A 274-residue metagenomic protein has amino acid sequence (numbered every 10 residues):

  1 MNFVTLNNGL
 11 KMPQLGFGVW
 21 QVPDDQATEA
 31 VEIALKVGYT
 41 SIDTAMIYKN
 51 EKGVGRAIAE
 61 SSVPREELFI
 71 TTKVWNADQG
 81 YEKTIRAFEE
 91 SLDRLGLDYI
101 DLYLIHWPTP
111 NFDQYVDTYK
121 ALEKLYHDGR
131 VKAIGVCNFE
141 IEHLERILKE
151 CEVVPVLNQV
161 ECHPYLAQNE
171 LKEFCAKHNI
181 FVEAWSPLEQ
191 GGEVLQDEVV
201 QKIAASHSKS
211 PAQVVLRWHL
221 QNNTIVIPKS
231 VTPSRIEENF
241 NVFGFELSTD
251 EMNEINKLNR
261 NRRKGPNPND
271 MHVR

Functional and structural regions predicted by a protein language model:
M1-L68, Q190, R274: N-terminal binding-site loop/beta-alpha segment at the start of enzyme catalytic domains that lines or forms
M1-V4, K52-A59, A87-E90, E142-L144 (+1 more regions): Alpha-helical scaffolding within the catalytic cores of extracellular/periplasmic polymer-degrading hydrolases
N7, T84-I105, K124-D128: CE4/NodB-like, metal-dependent polysaccharide N-deacetylase domain that modifies extracellular/periplasmic N-acetylated
V22-D25, A45-G53, A77-E82, P110-D113 (+2 more regions): Acidic-and-aromatic substrate-binding clefts and catalytic sites of carbohydrate-active enzymes
P23-L35, G80-L95, E142-E145, L166-A167: Short, acidic/polar
S41, Y99-L102, A133, L157: Residues at the N-termini of beta-strands
R65-D78, L102-P108: A short, structured active-site edge motif that brings together acidic residues
P108-P266, D270-R274: Beta/alpha (TIM)-barrel catalytic core signal, keyed to glycine-rich beta->alpha loops juxtaposed to Asp/Glu that bind
